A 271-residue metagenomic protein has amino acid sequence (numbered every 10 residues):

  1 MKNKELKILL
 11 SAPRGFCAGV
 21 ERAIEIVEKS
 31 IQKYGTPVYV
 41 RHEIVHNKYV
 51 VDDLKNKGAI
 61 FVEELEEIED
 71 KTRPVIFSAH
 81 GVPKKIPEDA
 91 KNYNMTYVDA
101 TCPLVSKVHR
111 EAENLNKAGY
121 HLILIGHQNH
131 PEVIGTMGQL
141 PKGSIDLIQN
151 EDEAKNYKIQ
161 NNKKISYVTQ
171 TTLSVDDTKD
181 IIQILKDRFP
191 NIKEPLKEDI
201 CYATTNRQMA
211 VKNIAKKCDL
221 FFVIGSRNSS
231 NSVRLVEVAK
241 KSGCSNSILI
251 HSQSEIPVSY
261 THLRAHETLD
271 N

Functional and structural regions predicted by a protein language model:
N3, K7-P141, D146-K158, V175 (+5 more regions): Active-site loop-to-helix "anion-binding N-cap" substructures in soluble metabolic enzymes
A12, H42, T169-T171, G225-S226 (+1 more regions): Short glycine-centered, acidic/aromatic-flanked micro-motifs in structured strand/loop junctions that mark active-site
R73-P74, I165, D219: Conserved acidic residues
E153, N206-A210, E255-P257: Short acidic active-site motifs
K163-V175: Active-site donor-nucleotide binding/catalytic segment of nucleotide-sugar enzymes
R188-C218, S226, V233-S242, N246-I250: Active-site rim loops that border cofactor/substrate pockets in soluble metabolic enzymes
T261-D270: Conserved small/polar residues in nucleotide/adenosyl-binding loops
